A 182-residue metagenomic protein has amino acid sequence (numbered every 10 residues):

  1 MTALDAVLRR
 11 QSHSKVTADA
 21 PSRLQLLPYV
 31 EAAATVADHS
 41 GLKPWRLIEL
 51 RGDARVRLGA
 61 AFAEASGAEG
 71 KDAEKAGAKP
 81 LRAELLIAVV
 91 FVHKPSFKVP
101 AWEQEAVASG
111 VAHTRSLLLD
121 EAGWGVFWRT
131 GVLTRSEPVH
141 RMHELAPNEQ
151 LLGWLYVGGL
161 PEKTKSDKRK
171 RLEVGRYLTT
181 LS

Functional and structural regions predicted by a protein language model:
M1-A83, T180-S182: N-terminal amphipathic, basic helical "cap/leader" segment at the start of enzyme domains
A3-H13, T17, L151-S182: C-terminal helix-cap and adjacent tail motif
A33, I87, H93-M142: Small-aliphatic-rich amphipathic alpha-helix that forms the alpha element of a beta-alpha
G52-R57, E64, H93-P95, E137 (+1 more regions): Short, charged/polar surface micro-motifs in flexible loops or helix N-caps
E84-I87, G153: Structural motif
P138-L152: Short, electropositive alpha-helical surface patch
